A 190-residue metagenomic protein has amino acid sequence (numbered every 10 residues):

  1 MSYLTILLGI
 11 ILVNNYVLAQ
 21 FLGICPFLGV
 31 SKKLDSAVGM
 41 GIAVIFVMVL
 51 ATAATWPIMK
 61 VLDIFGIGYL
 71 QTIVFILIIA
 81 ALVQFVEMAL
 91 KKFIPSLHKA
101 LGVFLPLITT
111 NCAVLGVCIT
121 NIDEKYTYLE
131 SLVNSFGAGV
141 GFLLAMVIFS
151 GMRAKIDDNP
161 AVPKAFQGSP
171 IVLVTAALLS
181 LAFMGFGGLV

Functional and structural regions predicted by a protein language model:
M1-T5, P57-L70, I119-L132, G187-V190: Helix-coil boundary and interhelical linker segments in multi-pass alpha-helical membrane proteins
Y3-L18, G66-A81, V133-A145: Structural signature of hydrophobic alpha-helical transmembrane segments
I6, V13, V44, V49 (+4 more regions): Hydrophobic core segments of alpha-helical transmembrane domains in multi-pass membrane transport and ion-translocation
L8-A43: Juxtamembrane transmembrane-helix termini in multi-pass membrane transport proteins
F21-G29, M88-F93, V103-L107, C112-K125: Generic transmembrane alpha-helix signature in multi-pass membrane proteins, especially transporters/channels
D35-F46, L70-F75, L97-T109, K164-P170: Cytoplasmic-side transmembrane-helix entry/capping segments in multi-pass membrane proteins
P57-G102: Ordered, amphipathic secondary-structure segments that act as subunit-interaction surfaces in large macromolecular
A154-L173: Interfacial loop-to-transmembrane junctions
